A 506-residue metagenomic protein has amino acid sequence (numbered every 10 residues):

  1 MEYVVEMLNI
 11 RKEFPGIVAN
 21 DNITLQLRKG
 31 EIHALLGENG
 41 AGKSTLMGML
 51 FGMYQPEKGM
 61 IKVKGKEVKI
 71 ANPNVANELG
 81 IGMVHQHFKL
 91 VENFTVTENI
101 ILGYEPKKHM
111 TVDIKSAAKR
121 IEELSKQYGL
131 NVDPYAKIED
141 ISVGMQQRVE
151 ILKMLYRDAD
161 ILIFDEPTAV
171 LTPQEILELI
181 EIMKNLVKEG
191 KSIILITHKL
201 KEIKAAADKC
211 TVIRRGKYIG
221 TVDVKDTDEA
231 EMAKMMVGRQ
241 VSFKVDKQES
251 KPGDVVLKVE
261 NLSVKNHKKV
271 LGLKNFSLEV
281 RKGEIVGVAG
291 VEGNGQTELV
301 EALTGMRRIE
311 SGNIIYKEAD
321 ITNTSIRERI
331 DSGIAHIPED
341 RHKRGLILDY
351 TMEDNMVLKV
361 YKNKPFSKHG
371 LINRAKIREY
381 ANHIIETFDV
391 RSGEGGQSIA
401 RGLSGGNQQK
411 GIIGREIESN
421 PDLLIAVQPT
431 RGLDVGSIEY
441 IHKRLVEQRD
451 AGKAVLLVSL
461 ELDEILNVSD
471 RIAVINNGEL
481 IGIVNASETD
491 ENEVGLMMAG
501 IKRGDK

Functional and structural regions predicted by a protein language model:
M1-K506: Glycine-rich phosphate-binding loops of nucleotide-dependent enzymes
